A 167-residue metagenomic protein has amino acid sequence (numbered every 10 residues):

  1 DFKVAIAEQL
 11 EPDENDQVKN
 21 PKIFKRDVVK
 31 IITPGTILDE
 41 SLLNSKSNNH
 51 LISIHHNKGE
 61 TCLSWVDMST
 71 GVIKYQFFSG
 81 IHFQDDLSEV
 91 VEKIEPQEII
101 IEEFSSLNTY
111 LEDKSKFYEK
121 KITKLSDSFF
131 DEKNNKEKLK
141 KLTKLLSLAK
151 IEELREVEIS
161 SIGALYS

Functional and structural regions predicted by a protein language model:
D1-S167: Charged catalytic and DNA/RNA-contacting regions of genome-maintenance and nucleic-acid-processing enzymes
